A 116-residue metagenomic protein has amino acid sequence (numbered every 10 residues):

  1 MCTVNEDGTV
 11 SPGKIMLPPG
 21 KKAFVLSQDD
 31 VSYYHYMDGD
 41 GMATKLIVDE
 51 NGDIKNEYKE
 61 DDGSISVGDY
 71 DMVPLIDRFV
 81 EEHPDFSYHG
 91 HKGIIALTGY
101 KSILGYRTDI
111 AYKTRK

Functional and structural regions predicted by a protein language model:
M1-K116: Active-site beta->alpha N-cap acidic-glycine motif
